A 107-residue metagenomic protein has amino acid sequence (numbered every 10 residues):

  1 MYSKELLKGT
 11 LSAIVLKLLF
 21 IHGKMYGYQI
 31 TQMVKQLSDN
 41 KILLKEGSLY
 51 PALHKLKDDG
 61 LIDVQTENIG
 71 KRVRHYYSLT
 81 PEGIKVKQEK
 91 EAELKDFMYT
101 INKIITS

Functional and structural regions predicted by a protein language model:
M1-L7, K90, T100: Intrinsically disordered, low-complexity serine/threonine- and proline-rich regulatory segments
L6-S48: N-terminal helix-turn-helix DNA-binding core of bacterial DNA-binding proteins
V34, S38, T66-N68, P81-G83: Short, well-ordered turn and helix-capping elements at secondary-structure junctions
L49-P51, L56: Basic amphipathic alpha-helical segments that dock to polyanions
K57-V73, S78: Beta-hairpin "wing" of winged helix-turn-helix
R72-E91: Basic, amphipathic "hinge/linker" alpha-helix immediately C-terminal to the N-terminal HTH DNA-binding motif
K85-S107: Amphipathic alpha-helical dimerization/coiled-coil segments that flank or bridge DNA-binding/regulatory modules
